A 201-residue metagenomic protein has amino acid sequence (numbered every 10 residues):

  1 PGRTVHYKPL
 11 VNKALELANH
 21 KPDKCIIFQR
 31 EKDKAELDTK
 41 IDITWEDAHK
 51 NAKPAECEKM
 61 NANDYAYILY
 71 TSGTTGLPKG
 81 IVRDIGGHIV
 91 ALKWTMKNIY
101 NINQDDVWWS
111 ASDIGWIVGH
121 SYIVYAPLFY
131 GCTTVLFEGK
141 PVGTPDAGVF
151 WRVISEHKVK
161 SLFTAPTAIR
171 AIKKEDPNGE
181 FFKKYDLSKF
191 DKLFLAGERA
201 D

Functional and structural regions predicted by a protein language model:
P1, T74-K79: Phosphate-binding active sites in nucleotide-utilizing proteins
P1-D47, A165-P166: Structural core segment of the AMP-binding/adenylate-forming
P1-L10, K32-D33, F137-P141, H157-D201: Adenylate-forming
A18-C25, C132, S188-D191: A short helix->loop->beta-strand "cap" motif at the edges of active sites that frequently abuts
C25-F28, L37-Y70, L77, G87-L92 (+2 more regions): Conserved pre-ATP/AMP-binding loop-to-beta segment of ANL
L69-S72, S112: Active-site beta-alpha turn of Rossmann-fold NAD(P)-dependent dehydrogenases/reductases
I89-V107, I117-S161, K174-F181: Conserved AMP-binding/adenylation subdomain of ANL enzymes
